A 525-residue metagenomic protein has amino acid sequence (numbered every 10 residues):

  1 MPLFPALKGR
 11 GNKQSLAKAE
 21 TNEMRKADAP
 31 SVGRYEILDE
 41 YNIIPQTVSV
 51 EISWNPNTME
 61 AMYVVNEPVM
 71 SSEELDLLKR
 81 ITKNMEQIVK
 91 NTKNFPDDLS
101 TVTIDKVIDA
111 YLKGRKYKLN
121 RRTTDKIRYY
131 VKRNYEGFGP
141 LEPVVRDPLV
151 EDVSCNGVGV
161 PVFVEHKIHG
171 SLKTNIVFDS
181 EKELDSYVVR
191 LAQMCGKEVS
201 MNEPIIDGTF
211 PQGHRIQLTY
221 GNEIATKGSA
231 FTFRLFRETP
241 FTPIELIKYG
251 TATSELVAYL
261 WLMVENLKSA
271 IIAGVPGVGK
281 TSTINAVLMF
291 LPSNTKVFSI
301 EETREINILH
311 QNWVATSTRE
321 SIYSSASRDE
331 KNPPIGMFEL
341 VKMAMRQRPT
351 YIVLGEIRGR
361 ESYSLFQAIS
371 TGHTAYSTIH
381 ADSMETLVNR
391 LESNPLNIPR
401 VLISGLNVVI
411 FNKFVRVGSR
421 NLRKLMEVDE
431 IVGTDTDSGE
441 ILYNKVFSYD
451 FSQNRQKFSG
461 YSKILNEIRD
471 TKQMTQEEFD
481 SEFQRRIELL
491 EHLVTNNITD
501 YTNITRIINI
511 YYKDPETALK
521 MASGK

Functional and structural regions predicted by a protein language model:
M1-C195, V199: N-terminal accessory targeting/assembly segments
Y41-I44, I52-P56, E142-D147, D152-G157 (+11 more regions): Replace "in large, NTP-powered and nucleic-acid-processing enzymes" with "in large, NTP-powered factors and other
C155-S269, Q311: P-loop NTP-binding catalytic core
Y259-L262, N266-P276, L288-V415: Switch/coupling sub-region of P-loop NTPases
K280: Conserved lysine of the Walker
V408-V494: Conserved P-loop NTPase
R485-K525: Terminal-proximal interaction/regulatory segments of ATP-powered molecular machines
